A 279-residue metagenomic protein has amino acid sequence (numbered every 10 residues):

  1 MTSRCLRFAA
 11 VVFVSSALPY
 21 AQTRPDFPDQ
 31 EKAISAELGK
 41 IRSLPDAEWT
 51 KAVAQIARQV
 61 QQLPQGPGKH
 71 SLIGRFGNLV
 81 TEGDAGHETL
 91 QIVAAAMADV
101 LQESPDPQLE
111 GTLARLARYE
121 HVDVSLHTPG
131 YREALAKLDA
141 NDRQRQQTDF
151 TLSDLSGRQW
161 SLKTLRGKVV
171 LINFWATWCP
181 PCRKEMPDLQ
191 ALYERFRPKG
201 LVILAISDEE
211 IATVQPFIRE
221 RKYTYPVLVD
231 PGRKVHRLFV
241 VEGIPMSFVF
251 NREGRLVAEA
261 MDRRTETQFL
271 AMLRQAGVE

Functional and structural regions predicted by a protein language model:
M1-A10: Bacterial N-terminal signal peptides that target proteins for export
F27-T112: Alpha-helical, heptad-rich or low-complexity scaffold/stalk segments that mediate oligomerization or tethering
D106-D149, K163-R166: N-proximal helix/coil linker or "cap" segments that precede and/or mark the start of modular domains
T151-V170, F196: A short beta-strand-turn-helix
R166, F174-A191: Conserved redox-active cysteine motifs that mediate thiol-disulfide chemistry, especially di-cysteine Cys-X(1-2)-Cys
K168-V170, F174-W178, E210, G243 (+1 more regions): Short pre-active-site segment immediately N-terminal to redox-active cysteine/selenocysteine motifs in thiol-based
R183-R221, P231-L238: Structural microenvironment flanking redox-active thiols in thiol-disulfide oxidoreductases
P216-T224, V229-A276: Thiol/disulfide oxidoreductase modules built on the thioredoxin-like
